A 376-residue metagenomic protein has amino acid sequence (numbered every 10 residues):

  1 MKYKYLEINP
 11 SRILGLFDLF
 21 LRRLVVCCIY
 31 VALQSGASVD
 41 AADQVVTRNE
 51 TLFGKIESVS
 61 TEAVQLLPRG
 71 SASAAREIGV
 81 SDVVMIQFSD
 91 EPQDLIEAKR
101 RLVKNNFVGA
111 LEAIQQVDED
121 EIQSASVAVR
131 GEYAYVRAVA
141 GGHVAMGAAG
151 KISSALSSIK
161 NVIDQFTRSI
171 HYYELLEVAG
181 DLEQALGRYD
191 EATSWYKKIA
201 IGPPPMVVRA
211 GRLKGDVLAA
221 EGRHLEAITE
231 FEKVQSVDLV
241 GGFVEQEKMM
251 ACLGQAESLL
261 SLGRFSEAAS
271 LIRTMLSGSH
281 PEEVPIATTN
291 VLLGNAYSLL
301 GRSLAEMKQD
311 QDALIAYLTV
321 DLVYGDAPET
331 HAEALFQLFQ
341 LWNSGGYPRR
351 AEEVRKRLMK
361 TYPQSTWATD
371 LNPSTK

Functional and structural regions predicted by a protein language model:
V39-D181, A185, L239-G241, H280-T289: Compositionally biased alpha-helical segments
F88, A128, I170, P205 (+3 more regions): Residue signature of alpha-solenoid helical repeat architecture, marking inter-repeat boundaries and helix-start
P92, R130-E132, E174, R209 (+5 more regions): Residue register of alpha-helical TPR repeats
L318, N343-T366: TPR/TPR-like (Sel1-like) alpha-helical repeat modules
